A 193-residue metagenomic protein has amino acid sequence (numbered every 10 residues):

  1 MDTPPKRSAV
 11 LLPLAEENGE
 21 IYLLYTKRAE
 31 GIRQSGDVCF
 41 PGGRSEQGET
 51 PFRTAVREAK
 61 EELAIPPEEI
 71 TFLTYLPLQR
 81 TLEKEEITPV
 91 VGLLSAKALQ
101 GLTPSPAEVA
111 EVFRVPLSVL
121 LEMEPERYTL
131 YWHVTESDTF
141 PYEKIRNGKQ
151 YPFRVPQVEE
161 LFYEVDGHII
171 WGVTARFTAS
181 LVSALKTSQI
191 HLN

Functional and structural regions predicted by a protein language model:
D2-F40: N-terminal strand-loop-strand
G19, I170-W171: Alpha-helix N-cap/loop-to-helix initiation residues
A29, T174-A175: Short, well-ordered beta-to-alpha junction loops that form the rim of enzyme active sites and present histidine/acidic
R44-I170, F177-S180, A184, I190-N193: Unchanged
